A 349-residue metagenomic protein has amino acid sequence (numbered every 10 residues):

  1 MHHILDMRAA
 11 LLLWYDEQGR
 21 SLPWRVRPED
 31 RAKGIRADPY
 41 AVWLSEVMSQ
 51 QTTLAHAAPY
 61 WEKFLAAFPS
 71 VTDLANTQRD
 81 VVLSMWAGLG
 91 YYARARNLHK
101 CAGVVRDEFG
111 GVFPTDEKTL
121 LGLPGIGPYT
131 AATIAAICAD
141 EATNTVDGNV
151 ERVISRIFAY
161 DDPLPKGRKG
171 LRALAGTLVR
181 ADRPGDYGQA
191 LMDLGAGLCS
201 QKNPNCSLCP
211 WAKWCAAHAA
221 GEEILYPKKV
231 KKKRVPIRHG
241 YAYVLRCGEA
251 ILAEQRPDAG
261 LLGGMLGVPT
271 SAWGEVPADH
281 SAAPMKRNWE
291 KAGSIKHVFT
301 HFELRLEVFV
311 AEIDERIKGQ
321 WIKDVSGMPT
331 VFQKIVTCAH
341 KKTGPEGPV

Functional and structural regions predicted by a protein language model:
M1-D30, D193-V349: Intrinsically disordered, low-complexity, charged terminal extensions of DNA damage-control enzymes
H2-L5, A10, W14-S207, W211-L225 (+1 more regions): Catalytic cores of DNA base-excision repair glycosylases
